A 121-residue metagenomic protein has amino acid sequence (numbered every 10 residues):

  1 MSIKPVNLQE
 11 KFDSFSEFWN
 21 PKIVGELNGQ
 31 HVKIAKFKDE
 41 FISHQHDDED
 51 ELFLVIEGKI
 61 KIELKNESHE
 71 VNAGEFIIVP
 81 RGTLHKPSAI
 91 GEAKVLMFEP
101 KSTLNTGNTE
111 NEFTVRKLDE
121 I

Functional and structural regions predicted by a protein language model:
M1-K33, E112-I121: A short, N-terminal "cap"/entry segment at the start of jelly-roll beta-barrel domains of the cupin/DSBH fold
N20, Q30, D39, E67 (+3 more regions): A generic "binding-loop/recognition-motif" signal
N28, I56-E57, N72-A73, G91: A cytosolic small-molecule/anion-sensing beta-strand core signal
H31-D47: Conserved short histidine dyad/triad with adjacent acidic residue
D39, D48-I60, K65-N66: Glycine- and acidic-residue-biased ligand/ion/polar-headgroup-sensing regions
K65-R81: Short acidic-glycine-tyrosine-enriched beta hairpin
R81-E110: Ligand-binding loop in jelly-roll beta-barrel domains
